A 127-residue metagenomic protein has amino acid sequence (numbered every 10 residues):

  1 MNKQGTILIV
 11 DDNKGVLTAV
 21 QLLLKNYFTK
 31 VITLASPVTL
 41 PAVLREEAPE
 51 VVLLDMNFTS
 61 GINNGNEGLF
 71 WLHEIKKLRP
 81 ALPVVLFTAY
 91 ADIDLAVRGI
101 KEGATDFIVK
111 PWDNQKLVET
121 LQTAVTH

Functional and structural regions predicted by a protein language model:
M1-L8, Q21, V38: Non-catalytic signal-transmission and effector/linker regions of two-component phosphorelay proteins
N2, K14-I32: Two-component/phosphorelay signaling modules centered on CheY-like receiver
D11, D55-S60: Active-site residues of response regulator receiver
T33-V51, S60: Acidic, metal-coordinating helix/loop segments flanking the phosphotransfer/catalytic sites of two-component signaling
N63-P80: Short amphipathic alpha-helix used as the core "switch/output" element in two-component signaling
D94, I108, W112-L121: C-terminal output helix
